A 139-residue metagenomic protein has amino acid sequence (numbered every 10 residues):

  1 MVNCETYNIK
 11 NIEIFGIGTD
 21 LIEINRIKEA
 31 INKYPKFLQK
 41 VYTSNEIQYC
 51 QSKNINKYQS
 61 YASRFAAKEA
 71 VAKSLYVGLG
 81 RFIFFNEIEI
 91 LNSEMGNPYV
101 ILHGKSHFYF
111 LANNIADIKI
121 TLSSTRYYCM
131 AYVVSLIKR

Functional and structural regions predicted by a protein language model:
V2-R139: Core catalytic alpha/beta fold that binds nucleotide/phospho-ligands
